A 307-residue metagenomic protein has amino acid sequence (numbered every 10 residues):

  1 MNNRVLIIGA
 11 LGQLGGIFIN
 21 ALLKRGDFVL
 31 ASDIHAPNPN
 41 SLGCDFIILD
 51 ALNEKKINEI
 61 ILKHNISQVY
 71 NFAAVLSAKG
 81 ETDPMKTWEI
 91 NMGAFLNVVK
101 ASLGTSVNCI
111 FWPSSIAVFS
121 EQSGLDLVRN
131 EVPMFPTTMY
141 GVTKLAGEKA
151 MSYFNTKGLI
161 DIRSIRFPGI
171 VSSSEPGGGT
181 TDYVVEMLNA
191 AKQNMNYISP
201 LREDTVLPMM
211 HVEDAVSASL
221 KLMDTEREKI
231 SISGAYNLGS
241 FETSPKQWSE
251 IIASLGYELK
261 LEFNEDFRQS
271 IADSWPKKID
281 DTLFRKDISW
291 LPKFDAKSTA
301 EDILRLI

Functional and structural regions predicted by a protein language model:
V5-K24: N-terminal Rossmann NAD(P)H-binding glycine-rich loop of SDR-like oxidoreductase domains
A51-I90: NAD(P)H-binding glycine-rich loop region in Rossmannoid oxidoreductase-like domains and their noncatalytic homologs
L96-M139: Conserved Rossmann-fold NAD(P)-dependent oxidoreductase catalytic core, especially the SDR/UDP-sugar
E121, F135-R163: Active-site Tyr-X1-5-Lys
S152-V206, V212-D214: NAD(P)-dependent short-chain dehydrogenase/reductase
V212, D266-L291: Conserved C-terminal active-site "lid" loop/helix of NAD(P)H-dependent oxidoreductases that clamps the redox cofactor
K221-Q269: Mid/C-terminal beta-alpha module of Rossmann-like enzyme folds, strongest in SDR-family dehydrogenases/epimerases
D281-L283, F294-I307: Amphipathic terminal alpha-helices
